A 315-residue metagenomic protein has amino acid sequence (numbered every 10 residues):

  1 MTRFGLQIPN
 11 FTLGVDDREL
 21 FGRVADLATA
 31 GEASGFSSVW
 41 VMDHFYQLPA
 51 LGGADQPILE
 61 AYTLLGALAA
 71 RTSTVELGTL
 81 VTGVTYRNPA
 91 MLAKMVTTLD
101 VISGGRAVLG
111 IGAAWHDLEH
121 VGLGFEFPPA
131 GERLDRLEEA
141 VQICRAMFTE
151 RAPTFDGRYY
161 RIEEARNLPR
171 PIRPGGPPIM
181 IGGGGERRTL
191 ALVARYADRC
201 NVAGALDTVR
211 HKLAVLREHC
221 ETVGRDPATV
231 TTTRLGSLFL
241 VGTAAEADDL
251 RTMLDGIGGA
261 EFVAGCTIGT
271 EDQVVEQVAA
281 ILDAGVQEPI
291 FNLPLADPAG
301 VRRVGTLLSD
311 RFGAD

Functional and structural regions predicted by a protein language model:
M1-D315: Active-site-adjacent structural elements that line small-molecule/cofactor binding pockets in enzymes
